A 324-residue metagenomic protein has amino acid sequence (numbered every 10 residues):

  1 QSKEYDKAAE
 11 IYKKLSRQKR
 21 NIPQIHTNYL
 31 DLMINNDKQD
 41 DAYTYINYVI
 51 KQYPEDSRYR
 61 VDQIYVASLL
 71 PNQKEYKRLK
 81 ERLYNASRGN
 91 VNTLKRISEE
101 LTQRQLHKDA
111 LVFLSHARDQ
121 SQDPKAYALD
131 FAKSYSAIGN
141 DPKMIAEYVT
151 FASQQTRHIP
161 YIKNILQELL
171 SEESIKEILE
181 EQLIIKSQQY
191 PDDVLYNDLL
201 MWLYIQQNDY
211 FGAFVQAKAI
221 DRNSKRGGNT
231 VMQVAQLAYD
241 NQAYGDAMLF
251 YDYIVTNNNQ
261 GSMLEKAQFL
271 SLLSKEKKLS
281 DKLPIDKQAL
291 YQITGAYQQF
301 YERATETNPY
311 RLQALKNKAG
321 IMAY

Functional and structural regions predicted by a protein language model:
Q1-Y324: Acidic, polar-rich low-complexity tracts and alpha-helical solenoid repeat scaffolds
